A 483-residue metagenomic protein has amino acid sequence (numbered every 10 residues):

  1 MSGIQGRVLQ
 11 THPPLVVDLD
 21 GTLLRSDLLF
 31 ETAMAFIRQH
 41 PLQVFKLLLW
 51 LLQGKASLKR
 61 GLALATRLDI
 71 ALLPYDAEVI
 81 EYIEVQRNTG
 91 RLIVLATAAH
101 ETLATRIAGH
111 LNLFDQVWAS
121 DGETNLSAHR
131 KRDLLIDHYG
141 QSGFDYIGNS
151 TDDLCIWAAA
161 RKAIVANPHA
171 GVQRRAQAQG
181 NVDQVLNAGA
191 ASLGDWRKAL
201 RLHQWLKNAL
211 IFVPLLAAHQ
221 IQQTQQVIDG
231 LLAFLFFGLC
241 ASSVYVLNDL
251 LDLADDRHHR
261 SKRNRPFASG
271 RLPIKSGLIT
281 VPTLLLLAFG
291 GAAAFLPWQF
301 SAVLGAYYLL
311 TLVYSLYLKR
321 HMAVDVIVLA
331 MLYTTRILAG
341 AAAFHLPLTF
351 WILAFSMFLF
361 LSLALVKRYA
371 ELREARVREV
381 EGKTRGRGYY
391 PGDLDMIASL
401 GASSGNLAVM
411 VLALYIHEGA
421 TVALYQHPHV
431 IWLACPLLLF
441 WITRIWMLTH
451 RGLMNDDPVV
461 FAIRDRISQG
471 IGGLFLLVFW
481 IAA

Functional and structural regions predicted by a protein language model:
S2-A63: Active-site neighborhood of HAD-like aspartate-dependent phosphohydrolases
S2-L9, I70-I221: C-terminal cap/substrate-recognition subdomain and adjoining C-terminal extension of metal-dependent phosphatase-like
V44-L48, R260-L304, F350-L361, S399-A402 (+1 more regions): Multi-pass membrane catalytic core of lipid/isoprenoid biosynthesis enzymes
I147, C240-A268, L318, A323-V324 (+2 more regions): Acidic (Asp/Glu-rich) catalytic motifs at the cytosolic membrane interface
G180-L253, R257, G270-T283: Topogenic membrane-insertion module of multi-pass membrane proteins
G194-R197, D256-G277, R385-M396, D457-S468: Juxtamembrane helix-capping/reentrant segments at transmembrane boundaries
K198-N208, L272-V281, V324-L329, D395-A408 (+1 more regions): Select subsegments of transmembrane alpha-helices in polytopic membrane proteins, especially boundary-proximal
L316, T334-A483: C-terminal membrane-associated helical module and adjoining short loops/tails
